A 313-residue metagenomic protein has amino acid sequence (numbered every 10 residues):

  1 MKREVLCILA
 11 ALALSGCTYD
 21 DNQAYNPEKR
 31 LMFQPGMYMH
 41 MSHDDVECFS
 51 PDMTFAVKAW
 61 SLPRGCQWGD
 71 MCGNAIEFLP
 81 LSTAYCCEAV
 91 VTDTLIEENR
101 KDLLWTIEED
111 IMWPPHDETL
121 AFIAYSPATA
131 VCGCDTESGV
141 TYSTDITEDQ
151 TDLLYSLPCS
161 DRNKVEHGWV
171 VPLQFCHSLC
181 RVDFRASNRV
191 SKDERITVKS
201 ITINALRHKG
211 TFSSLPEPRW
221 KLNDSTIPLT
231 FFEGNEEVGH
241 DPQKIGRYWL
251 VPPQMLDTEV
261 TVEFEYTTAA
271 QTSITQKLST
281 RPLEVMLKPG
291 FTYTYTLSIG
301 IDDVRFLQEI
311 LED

Functional and structural regions predicted by a protein language model:
K2-E4, C17-D313: Sec-type signal peptide cleavage vicinity
E4-L14: Sec-dependent N-terminal signal peptides
